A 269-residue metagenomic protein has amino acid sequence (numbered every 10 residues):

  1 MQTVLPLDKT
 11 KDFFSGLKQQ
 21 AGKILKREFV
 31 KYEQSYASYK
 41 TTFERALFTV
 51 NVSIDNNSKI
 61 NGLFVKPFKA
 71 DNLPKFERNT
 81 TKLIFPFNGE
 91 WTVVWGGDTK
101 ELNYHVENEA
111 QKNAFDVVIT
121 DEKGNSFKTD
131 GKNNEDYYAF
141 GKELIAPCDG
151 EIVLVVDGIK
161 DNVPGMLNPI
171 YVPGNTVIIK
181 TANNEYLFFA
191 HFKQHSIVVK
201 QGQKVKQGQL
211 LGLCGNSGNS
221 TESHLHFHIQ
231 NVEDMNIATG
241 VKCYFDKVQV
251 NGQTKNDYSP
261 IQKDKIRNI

Functional and structural regions predicted by a protein language model:
M1-D8: Short, well-ordered alpha-helical segments enriched in acidic and aromatic residues
F14-G16, Q20-Y36, E44-V52, N56 (+3 more regions): Polar/charged, compositionally biased leader and regulatory segments
G150-I152, G202-C214: A structural signal for short beta-strand/turn segments enriched in small hydrophobics and glycine
E151-K193: Zn2+-dependent peptidoglycan hydrolase active-site motif and core
V156-L167, Q209-H224: Flexible, gly/ser-rich surface segments that form the specificity/activation loops bordering the active-site cleft
Y171, V198, Q203, H228-I269: Acidic, glycine-rich catalytic/binding loops that coordinate metals and/or anionic ligands
E185-G208: Short histidine-centered loop motifs in beta-beta connectors
